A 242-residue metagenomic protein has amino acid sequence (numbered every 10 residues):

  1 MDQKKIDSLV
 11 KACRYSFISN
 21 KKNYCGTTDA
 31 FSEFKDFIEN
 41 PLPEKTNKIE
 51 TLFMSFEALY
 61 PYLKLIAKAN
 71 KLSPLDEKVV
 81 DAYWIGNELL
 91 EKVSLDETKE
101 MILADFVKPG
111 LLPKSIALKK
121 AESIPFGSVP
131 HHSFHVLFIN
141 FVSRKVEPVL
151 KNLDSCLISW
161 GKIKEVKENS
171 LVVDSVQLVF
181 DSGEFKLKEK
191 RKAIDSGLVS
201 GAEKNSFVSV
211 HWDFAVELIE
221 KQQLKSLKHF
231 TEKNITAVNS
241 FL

Functional and structural regions predicted by a protein language model:
M1-S73: N-terminal low-complexity, intrinsically disordered tails enriched in Ser/Pro/Gly and acidic/polar residues
D2, T27-D29, L42-K48, S55 (+8 more regions): Serine/threonine-rich low-complexity intrinsically disordered regions
D7-V10, S32-K35, E39, E50 (+5 more regions): Generic detector of well-ordered alpha-helical segments enriched in charged/polar residues, highlighting helical
E39, P43, M54, A58 (+6 more regions): Generic surface-pattern signal
A67-E100: Long, low-complexity, serine/threonine- and charged-residue-rich intrinsically disordered N-terminal tails that act as
L89-D154: Anionic-ligand-binding alpha/beta catalytic cores of soluble enzymes and soluble regulatory domains that recognize
L157-W160: Conserved beta-strand residues within beta-sheet cores
K162-L242: C-terminal, beta-strand-rich globular interaction domains
